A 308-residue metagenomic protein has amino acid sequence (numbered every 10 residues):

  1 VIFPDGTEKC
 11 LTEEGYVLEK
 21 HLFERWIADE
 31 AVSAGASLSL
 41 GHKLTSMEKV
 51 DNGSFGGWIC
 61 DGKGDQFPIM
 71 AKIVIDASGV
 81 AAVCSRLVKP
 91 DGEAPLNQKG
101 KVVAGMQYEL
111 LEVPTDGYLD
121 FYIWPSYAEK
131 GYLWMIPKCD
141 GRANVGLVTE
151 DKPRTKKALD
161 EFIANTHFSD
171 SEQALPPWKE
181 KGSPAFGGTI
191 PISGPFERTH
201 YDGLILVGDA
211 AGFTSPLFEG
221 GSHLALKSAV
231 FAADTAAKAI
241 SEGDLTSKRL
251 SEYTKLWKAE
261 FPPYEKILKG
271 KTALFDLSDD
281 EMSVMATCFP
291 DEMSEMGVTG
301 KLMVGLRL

Functional and structural regions predicted by a protein language model:
V1-E30: A conserved beta-strand/loop capping segment in the N-terminal third of enzymes that catalyze redox or closely related
E8-T12, A143-V145, F213-P216: Short small-residue beta-strand/loop micro-motif enriched in glycine and branched aliphatics
V17, L44-S46, P153-A232, S241: FAD/FMN-dependent oxidoreductases across multiple families
L22, W26, G79, L224-D234: Short amphipathic alpha-helical face segments that pack within enzyme cores and frequently flank/anchor catalytic
E30, A34, N165, S169 (+3 more regions): Change "in soluble alpha/beta enzymes" to "in soluble alpha/beta proteins
E30-A174, P191, F196, G212: Predominantly flavin-linked oxidoreductase catalytic cores and closely associated redox partners
A237-L308: C-terminal helical "tail/cap" subdomain of flavin- and related membrane-associated enzymes
